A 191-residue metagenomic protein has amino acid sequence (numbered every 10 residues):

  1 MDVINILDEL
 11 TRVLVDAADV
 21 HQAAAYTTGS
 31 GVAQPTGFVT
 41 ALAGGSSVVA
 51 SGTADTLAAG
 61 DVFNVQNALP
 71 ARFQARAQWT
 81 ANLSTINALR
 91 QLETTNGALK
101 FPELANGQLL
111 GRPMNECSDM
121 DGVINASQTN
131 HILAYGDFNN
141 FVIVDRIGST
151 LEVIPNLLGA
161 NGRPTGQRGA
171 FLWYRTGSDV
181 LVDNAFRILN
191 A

Functional and structural regions predicted by a protein language model:
M1-A191: Structured, hydrophobic secondary-structure cores that serve as assembly/anchoring elements
